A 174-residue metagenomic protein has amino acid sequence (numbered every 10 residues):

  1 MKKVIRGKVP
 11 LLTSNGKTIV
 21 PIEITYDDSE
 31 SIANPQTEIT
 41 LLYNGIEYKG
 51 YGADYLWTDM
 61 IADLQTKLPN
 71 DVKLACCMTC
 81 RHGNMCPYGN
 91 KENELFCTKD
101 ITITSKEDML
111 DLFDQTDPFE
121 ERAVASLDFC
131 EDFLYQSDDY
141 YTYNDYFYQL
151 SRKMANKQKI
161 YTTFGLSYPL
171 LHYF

Functional and structural regions predicted by a protein language model:
M1-F174: Cysteine-centered metal-binding/redox modules
